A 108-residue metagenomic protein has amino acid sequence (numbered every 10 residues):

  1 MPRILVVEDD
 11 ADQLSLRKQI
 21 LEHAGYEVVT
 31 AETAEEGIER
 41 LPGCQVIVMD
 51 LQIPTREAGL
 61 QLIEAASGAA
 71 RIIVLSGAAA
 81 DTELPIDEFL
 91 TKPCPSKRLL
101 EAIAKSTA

Functional and structural regions predicted by a protein language model:
E8: Conserved acidic carboxylate
A11-V29: Two-component/phosphorelay signaling modules centered on CheY-like receiver
T30-V46: Acidic, metal-coordinating helix/loop segments flanking the phosphotransfer/catalytic sites of two-component signaling
D50-S67: Conserved phosphotransfer microenvironments
V74-S76: Hydrophobic/aromatic residues positioned on beta-strands within the core alpha/beta folds
D87-E88: Conserved phosphoryl-transfer motifs of two-component systems
C94-T107: C-terminal output helix
